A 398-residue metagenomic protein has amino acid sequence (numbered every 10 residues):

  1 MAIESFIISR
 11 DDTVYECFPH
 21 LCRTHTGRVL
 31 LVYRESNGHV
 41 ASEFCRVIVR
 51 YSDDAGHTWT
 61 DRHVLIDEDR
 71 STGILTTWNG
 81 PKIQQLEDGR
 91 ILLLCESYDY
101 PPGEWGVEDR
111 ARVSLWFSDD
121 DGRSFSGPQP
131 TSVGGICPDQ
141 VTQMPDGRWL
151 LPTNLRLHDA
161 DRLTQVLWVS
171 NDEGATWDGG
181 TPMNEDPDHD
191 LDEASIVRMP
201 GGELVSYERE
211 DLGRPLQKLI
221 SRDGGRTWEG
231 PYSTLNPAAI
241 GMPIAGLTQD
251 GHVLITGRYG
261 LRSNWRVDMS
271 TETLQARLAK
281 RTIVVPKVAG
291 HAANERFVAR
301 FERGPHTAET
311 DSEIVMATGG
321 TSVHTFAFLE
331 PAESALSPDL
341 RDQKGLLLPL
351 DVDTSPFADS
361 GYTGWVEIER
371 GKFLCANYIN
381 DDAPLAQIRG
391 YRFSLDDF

Functional and structural regions predicted by a protein language model:
M1-F398: Asp-box/BNR beta-propeller blade signature and adjacent active/binding-site loops in extracellular glycan-interacting
